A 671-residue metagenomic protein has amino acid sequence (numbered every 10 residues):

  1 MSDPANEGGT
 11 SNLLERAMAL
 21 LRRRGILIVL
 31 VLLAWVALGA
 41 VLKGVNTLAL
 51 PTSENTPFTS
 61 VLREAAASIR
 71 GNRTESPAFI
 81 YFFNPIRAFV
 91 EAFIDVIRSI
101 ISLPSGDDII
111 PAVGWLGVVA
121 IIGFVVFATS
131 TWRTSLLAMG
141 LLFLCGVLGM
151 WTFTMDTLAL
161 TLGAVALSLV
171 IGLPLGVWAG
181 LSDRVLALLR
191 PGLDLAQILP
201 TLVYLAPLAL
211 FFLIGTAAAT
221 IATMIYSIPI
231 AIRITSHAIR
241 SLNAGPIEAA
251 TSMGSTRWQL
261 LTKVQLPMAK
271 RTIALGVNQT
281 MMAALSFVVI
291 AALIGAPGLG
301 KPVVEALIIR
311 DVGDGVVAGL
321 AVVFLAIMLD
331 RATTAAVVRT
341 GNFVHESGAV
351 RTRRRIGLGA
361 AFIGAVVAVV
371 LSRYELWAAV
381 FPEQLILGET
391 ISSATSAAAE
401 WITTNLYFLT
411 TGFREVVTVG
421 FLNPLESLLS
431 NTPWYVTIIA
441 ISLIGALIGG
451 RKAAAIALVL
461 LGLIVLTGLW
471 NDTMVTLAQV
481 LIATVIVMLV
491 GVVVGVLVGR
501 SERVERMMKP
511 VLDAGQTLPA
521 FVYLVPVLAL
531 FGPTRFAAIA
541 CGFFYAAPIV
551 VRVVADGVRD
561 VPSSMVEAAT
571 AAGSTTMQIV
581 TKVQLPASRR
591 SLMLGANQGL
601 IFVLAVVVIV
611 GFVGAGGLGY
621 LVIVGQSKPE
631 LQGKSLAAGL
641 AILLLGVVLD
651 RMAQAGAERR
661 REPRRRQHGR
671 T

Functional and structural regions predicted by a protein language model:
M1-V126, W132, V344-K452, Q667-T671: Membrane-topology segments of multi-pass transport proteins
G117-F124, M139-F143, L202-P207, P267 (+4 more regions): Hydrophobic, membrane-inserted alpha-helices
I122-T129, A138-M155, A164-L193, I441-I448 (+2 more regions): Transmembrane-helix boundary motif in ABC transporter permease subunits
C145, L160-G163, L167-L173, V177-G180 (+5 more regions): Generic hydrophobic transmembrane alpha-helix motif, especially the helices
V165, I225, R257-I290, G313 (+8 more regions): Transmembrane alpha-helices
L199, I239-A269, G295-A296, L518 (+2 more regions): Short helix-to-coil transition segments within interhelical loops that connect adjacent transmembrane helices
L210, I239, A283-L325, G341 (+3 more regions): Glycine-rich helix-loop "coupling/hinge" segments at transmembrane-helix boundaries in multipass transporters
R271, V317-Y374, R590, L594 (+1 more regions): C-terminal transmembrane helix and the adjacent membrane-cytosol boundary/short C-terminal tail of inner/organellar
